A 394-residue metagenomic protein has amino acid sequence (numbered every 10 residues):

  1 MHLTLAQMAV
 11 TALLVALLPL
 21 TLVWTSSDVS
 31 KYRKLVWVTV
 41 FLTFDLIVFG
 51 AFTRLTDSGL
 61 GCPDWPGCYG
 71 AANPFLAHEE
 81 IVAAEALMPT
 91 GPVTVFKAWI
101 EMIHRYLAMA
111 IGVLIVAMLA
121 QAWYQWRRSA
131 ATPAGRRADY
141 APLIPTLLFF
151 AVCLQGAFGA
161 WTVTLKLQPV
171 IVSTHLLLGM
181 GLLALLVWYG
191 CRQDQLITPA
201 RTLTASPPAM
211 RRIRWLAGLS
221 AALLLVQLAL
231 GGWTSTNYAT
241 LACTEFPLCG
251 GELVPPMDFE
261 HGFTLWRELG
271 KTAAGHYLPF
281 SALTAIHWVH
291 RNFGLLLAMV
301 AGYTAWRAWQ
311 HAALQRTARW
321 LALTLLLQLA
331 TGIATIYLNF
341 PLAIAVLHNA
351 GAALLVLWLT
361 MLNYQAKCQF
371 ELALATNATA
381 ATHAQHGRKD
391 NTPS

Functional and structural regions predicted by a protein language model:
M1-V29: Transmembrane alpha-helices
H2-V10, W99-A117, P169-L182, A285-Y303 (+1 more regions): Membrane-interface loop-to-helix entry segments
V29-D45, A141-L148, T204-A229, L314-L321: Interfacial segments of alpha-helical transmembrane regions
K31, A120-T146, A305-L321: Membrane-interface helix-loop-helix junctions at transmembrane boundaries of multi-pass membrane enzymes, predominantly
K31, W126-P142, Q195-I213, Q369-S394: Membrane-interfacial, low-structure loops and terminal tails that flank and connect transmembrane helices in multi-pass
F52-C62, F150-L176, W233-E245, L329-A353: Interfacial helix-loop-helix junctions of multi-pass membrane proteins
L55-M102, T240-L283: Extracytosolic (periplasmic/ER-lumenal) interhelical loops and adjacent juxtamembrane/interface segments of multi-pass
M109-W126, G181-D194, L296-W309, V356-K367: Membrane-interfacial alpha-helical segments at the cytosolic side of multi-pass membrane proteins
